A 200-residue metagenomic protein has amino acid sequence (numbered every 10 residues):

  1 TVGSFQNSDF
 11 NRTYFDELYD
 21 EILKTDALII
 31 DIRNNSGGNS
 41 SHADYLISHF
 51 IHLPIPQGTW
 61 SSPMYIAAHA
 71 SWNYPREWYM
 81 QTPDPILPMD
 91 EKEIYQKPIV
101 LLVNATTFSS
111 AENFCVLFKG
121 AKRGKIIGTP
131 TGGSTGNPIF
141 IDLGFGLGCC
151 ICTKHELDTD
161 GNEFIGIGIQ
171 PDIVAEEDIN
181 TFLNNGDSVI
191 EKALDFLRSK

Functional and structural regions predicted by a protein language model:
T1-G144, F196-R198: Cleft-lining beta-strand/loop regions that shape enzyme active-site pockets
L53-P54, P63-Y65, C150-I151, I173-A175 (+1 more regions): Short, intrinsically disordered/low-complexity patches at protein termini and at juxtamembrane boundaries
G133-I179: C-terminal regions of proteins
Q170-K200: Low-complexity, Gly/Ser/Thr/Pro-rich intrinsically disordered linker/tail segments
